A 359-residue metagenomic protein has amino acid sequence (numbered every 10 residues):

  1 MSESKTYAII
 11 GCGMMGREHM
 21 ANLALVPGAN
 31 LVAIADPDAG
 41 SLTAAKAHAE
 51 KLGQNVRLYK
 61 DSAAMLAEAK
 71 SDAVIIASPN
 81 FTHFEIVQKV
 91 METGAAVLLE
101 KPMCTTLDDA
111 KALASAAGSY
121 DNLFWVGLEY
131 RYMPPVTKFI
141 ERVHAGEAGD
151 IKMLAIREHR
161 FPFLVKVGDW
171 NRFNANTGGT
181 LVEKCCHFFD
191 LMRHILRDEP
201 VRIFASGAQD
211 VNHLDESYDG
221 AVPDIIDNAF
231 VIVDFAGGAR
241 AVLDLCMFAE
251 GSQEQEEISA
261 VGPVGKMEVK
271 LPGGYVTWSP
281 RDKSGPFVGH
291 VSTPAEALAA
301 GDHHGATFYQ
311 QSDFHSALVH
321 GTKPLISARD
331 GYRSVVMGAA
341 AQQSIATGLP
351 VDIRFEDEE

Functional and structural regions predicted by a protein language model:
M1, G28-A29, A73-I75, K111 (+3 more regions): C-terminal helix-rich "cap/oligomerization" subdomain common to oxidoreductases
M1-L52: N-terminal Rossmann-like dinucleotide-binding module
E18, G40, A300-Q311: Active-site loop of classical SDR/Rossmann-like NAD(P)-dependent oxidoreductases, centered on the catalytic Tyr-X3-Lys
A33, D72-A73, M153: Short, Asp-centered acidic motifs that coordinate Mg2+ and/or phosphate in catalytic or ligand-binding sites
N55-S62: Conserved SAM-binding strand-loop segment of SAM-dependent methyltransferases
L66-N80, F84-R131, G146: Beta-strand-loop-alpha-helix segment that lines the small-molecule cofactor/substrate pocket of alpha/beta enzymes
Y130-P223, G348: Predominantly a Rossmann-like dinucleotide-binding segment in NAD(P)-dependent oxidoreductases
D190-Y275, Y309-G321, D357-E359: Contiguous beta-strand/loop segments that form the cofactor/metal-binding neighborhood of enzyme cores
